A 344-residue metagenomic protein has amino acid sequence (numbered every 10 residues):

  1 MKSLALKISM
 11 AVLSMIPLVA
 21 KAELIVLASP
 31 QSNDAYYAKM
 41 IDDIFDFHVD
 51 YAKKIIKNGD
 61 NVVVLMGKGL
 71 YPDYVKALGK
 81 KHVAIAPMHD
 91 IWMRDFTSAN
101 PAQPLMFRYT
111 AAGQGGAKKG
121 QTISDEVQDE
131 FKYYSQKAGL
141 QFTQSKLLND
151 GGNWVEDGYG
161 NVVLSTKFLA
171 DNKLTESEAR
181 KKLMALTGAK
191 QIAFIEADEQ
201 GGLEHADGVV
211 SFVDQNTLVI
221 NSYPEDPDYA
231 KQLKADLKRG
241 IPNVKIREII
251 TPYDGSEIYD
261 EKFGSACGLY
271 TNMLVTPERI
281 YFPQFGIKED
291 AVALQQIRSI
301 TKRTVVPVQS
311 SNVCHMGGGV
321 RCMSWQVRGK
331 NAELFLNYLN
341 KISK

Functional and structural regions predicted by a protein language model:
M1-K7: Positively charged n-region of N-terminal signal peptides that target proteins for export
K7-P17: Bacterial N-terminal signal peptides
V19-K344: Histidine/cysteine-enriched polar flanking segments
